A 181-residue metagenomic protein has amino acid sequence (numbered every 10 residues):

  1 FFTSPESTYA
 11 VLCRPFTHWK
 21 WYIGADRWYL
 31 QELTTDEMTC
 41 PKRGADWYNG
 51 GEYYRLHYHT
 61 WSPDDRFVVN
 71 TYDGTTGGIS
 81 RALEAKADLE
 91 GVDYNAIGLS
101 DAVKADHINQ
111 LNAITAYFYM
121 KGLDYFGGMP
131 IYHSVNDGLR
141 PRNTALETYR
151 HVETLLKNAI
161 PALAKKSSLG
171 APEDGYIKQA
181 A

Functional and structural regions predicted by a protein language model:
F1-P5, S100, T144, E173-A180: General structural signal for secondary-structure boundaries
F1-T35: Membrane-proximal, proline-rich intrinsically disordered regions
Y9, T17-Y22, D46-F126, G138-R150 (+1 more regions): Conserved, well-structured interaction surfaces
D26-D46, M129, K165-A180: Short, surface-exposed recognition loops and adjoining beta-strand edges that mediate ligand/DNA contacts, enriched
H133-N136: Outer-membrane beta-barrel translocator domains and adjoining extracellular loop/strand segments of Gram-negative
